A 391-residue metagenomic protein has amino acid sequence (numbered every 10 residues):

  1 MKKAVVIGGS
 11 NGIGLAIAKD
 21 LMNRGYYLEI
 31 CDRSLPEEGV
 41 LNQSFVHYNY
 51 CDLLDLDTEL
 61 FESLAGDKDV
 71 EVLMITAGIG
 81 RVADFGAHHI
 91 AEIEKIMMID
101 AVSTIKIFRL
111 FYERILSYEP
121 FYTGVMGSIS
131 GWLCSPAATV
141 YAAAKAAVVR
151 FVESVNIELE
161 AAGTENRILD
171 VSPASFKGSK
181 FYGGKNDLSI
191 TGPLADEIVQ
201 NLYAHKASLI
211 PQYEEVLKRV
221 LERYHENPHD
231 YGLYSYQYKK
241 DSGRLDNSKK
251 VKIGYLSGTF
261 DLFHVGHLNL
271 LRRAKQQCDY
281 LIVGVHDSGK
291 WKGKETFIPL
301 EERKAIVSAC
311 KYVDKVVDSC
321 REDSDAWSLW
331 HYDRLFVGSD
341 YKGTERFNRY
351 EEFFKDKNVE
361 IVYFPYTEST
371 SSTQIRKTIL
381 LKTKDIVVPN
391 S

Functional and structural regions predicted by a protein language model:
S10, A18: N-terminal Rossmann NAD(P)H-binding glycine-rich loop of SDR-like oxidoreductase domains
T76-V82: Conserved NAD(P)H cofactor-binding loop of Rossmann-fold oxidoreductase domains
D84-G86, E92-I96: Substrate-binding pocket helix/loop in short-chain dehydrogenase/reductase
F108, A144: Active-site helix of classical SDR
S128: Residue(s) in the substrate-gating loop at a strand-loop-helix junction that position the organic substrate next
D170, Y182-E226: C-terminal helical subdomain
D246-S391: Nucleotidyltransferase catalytic core that binds NTPs
